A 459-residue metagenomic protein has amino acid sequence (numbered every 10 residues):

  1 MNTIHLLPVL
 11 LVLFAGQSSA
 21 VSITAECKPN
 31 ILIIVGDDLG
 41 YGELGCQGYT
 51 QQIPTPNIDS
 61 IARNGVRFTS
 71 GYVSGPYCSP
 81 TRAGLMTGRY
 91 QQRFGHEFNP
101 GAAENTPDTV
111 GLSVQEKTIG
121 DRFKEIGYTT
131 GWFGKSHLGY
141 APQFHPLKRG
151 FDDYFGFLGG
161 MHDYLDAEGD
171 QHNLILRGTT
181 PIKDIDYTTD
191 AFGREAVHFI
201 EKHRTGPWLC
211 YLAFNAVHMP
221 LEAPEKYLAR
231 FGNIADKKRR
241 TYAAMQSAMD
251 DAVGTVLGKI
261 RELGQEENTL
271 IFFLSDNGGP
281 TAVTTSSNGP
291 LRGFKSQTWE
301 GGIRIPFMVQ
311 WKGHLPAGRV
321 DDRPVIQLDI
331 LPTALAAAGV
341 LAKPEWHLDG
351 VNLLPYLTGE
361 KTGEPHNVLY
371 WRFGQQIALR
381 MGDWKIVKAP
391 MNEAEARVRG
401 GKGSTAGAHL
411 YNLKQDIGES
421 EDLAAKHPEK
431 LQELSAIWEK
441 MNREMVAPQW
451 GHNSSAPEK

Functional and structural regions predicted by a protein language model:
N2-I4, S19-H409, I417-K459: Formylglycine-dependent sulfatase
H5-Q17: Bacterial N-terminal signal peptides
